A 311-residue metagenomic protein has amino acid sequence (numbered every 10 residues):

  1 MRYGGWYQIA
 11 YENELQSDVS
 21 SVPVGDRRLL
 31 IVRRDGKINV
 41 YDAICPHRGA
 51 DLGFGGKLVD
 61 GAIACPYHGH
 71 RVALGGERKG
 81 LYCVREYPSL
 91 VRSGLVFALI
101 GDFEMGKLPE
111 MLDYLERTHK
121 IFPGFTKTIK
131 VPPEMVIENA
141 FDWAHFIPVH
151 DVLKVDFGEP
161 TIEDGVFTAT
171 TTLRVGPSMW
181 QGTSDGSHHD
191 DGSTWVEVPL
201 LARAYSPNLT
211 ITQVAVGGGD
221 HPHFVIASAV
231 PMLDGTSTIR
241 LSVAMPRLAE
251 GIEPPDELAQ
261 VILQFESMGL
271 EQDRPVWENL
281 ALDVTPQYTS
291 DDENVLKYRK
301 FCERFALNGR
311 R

Functional and structural regions predicted by a protein language model:
M1-G5, D18-S21: Hydrophobic, proline/glycine-rich low-complexity stretches
R2-Y11, H70-E77, A140-W143, P207-T212: Short Pro/Gly-enriched beta-strand edge/turn motifs at strand-loop
Y3-G4, G55, D164: Feature targets compositionally biased, intrinsically disordered low-complexity regions with long contiguous runs
G4-A10, L30, N39, L95-L99 (+3 more regions): Ordered hydrophobic segments in well-structured contexts
Q8-A10, P88-L90, T126-T128, S228: Generic structural detector for well-ordered beta-strands
Q8-E14, L200-R203: Short linear motifs in intrinsically disordered
A10-Y114: Rieske [2Fe-2S] iron-sulfur-binding domain
P109-R311: C-terminal catalytic domain of Rieske-type non-heme iron oxygenases
